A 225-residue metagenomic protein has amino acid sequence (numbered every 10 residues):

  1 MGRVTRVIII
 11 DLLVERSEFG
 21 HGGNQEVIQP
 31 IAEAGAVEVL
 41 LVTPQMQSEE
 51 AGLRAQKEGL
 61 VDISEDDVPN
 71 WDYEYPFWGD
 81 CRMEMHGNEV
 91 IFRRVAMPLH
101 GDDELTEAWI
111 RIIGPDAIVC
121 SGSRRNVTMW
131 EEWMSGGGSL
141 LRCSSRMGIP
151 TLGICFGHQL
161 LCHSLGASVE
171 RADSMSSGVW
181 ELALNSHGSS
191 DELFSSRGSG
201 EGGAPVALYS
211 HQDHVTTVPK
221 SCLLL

Functional and structural regions predicted by a protein language model:
M1-S139, C143-M147: N-terminal beta1-alpha1 cap of cysteine-dependent amidohydrolase-like domains
P44-Q47, G157, H211-H214: Short, polar loop motifs at secondary-structure junctions
V90-I91, R124, G153-F156, F194-S199 (+1 more regions): N-terminal start-of-chain detector that recognizes signal peptides and the immediate post-cleavage beginning
I112-D191: Cysteine-nucleophile active-site neighborhood
H163-L225: Pocket-forming structural segment of enzyme catalytic cores
